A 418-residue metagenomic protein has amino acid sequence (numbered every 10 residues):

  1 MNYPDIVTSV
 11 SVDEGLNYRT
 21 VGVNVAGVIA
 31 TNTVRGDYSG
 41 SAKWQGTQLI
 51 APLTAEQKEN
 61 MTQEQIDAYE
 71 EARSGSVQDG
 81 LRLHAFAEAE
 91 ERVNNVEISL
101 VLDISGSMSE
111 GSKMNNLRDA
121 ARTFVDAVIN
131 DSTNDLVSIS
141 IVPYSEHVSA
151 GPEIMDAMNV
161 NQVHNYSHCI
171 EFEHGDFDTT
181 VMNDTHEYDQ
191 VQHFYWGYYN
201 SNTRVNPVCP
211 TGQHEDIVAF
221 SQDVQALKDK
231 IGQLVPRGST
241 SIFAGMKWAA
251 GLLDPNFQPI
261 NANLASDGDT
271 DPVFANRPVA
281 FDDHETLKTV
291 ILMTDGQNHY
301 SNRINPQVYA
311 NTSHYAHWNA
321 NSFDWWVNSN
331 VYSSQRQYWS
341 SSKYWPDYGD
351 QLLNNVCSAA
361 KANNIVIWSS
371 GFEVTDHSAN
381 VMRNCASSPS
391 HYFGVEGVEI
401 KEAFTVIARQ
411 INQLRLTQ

Functional and structural regions predicted by a protein language model:
M1-E90: Extended low-complexity, polyampholyte segments enriched in Ser/Thr/Pro and acidic residues
M1-T31, K58, I129-M155, Q162-V163 (+4 more regions): Short amphipathic secondary-structure patches
M1-Y3, L353-Q418: Von Willebrand factor A/integrin I-like adhesion domains
I29-T31, V93, I104-S109, S145-S149 (+6 more regions): Solvent-exposed loop/turn segments at secondary-structure junctions within structured extracellular/periplasmic domains
E91-A120, L292-Q297: MIDAS-like acidic motif and immediate structural context at the N-terminus of von Willebrand factor A/I domains
E97-L102, S107, I139-P143, T289-M293 (+2 more regions): Structural recognition of the beta-strand scaffold that forms the well-ordered cores of secreted hydrolase catalytic
S107-S138, H147, Q162, I170 (+1 more regions): …and closely analogous acidic/polar surface helices at protein-protein or active-site interfaces in A-domain-like
A150-W368: Acidic, Ser/Thr/Gly/Pro-rich low-complexity segments that form flexible
